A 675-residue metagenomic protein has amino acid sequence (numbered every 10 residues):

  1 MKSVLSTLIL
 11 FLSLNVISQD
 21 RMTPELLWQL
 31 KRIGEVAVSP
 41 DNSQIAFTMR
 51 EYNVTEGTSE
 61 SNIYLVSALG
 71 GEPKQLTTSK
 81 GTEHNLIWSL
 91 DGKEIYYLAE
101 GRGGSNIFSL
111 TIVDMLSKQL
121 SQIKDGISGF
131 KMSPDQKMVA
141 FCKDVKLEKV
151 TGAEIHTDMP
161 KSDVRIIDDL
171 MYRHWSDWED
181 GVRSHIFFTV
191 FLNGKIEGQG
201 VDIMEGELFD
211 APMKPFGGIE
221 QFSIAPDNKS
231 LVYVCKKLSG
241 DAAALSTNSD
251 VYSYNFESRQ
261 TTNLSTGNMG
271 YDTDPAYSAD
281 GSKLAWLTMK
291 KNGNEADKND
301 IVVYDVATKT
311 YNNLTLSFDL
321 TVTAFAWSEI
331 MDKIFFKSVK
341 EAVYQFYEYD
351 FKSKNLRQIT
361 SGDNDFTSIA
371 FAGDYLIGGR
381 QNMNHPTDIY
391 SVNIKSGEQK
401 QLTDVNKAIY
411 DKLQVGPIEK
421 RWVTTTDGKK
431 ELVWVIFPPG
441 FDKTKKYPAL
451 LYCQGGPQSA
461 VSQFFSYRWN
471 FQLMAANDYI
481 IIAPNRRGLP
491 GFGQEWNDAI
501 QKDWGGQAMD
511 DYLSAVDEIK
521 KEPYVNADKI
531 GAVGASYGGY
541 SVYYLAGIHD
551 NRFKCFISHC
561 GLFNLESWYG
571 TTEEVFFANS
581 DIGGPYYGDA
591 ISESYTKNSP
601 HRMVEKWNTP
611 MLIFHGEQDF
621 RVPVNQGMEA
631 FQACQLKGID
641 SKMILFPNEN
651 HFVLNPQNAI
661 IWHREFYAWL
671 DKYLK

Functional and structural regions predicted by a protein language model:
L30-I45, K80-Y96, K124-C142, Y172-D180 (+10 more regions): Conserved beta-propeller blade repeats
T55-S61, E100-S105, W178-V182, A242-S249 (+3 more regions): Short, solvent-exposed loop/turn segments at conserved positions within beta-propeller repeat blades
E60-S61, D144-K195, G200-G206, V234-K237 (+5 more regions): Predominantly five- to eight-bladed beta-propeller fold
S67-G71, T111-M115, F191-G194, N255-R259 (+3 more regions): Short loop/turn segments that connect beta-strands within beta-propeller blades
E94-G152: Hydrophobic or amphipathic alpha-helical targeting/insertion segments
S239, K395-G397, V405-D528, A535-S536 (+1 more regions): Cap/lid segment of the alpha/beta-hydrolase catalytic domain
N470, A475, A483-K675: Active-site-proximal cap/loop segments of hydrolase catalytic domains
